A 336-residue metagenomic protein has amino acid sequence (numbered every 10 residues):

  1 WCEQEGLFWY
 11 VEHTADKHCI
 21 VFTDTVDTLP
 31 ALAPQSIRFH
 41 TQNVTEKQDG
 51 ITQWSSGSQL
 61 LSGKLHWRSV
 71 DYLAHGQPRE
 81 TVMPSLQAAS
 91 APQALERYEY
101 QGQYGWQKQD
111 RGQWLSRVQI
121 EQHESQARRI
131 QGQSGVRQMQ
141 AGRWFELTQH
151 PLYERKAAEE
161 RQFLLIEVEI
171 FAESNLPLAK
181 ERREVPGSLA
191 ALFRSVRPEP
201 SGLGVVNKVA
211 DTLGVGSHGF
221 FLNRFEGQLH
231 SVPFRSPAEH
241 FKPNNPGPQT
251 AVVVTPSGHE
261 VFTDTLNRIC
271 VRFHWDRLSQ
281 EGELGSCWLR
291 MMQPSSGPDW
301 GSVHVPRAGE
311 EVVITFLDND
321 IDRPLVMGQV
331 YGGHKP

Functional and structural regions predicted by a protein language model:
C2-P336: Amphipathic alpha-helical and helix-coil boundary elements used as assembly and membrane-proximal scaffolds
